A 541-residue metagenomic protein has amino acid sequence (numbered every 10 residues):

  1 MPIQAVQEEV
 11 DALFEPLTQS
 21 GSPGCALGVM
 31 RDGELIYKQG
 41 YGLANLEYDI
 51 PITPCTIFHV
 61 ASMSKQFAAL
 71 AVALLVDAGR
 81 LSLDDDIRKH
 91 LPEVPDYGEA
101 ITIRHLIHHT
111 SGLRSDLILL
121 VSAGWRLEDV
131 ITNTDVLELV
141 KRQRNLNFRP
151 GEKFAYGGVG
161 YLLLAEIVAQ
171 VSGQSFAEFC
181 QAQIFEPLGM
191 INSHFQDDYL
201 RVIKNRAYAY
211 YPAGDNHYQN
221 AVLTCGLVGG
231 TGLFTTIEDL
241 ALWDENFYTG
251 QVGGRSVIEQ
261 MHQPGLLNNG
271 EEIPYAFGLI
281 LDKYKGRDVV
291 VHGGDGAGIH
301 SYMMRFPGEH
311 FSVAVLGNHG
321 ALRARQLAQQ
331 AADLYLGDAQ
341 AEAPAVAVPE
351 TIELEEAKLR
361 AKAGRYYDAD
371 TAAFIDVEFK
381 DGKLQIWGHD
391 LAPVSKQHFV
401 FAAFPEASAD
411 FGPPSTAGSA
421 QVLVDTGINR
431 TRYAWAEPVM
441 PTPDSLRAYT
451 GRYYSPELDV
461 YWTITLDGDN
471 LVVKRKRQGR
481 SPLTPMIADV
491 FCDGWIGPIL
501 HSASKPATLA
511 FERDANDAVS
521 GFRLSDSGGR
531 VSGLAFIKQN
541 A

Functional and structural regions predicted by a protein language model:
P2-V60, S82-D85, E138-N145, Y218 (+1 more regions): Short, conserved catalytic-motif segment at the N-terminal edge
D11-E15, L27, G33, I57-D84 (+3 more regions): Active-site SXXK
G21-G24, A297-H300, T371, L458 (+1 more regions): Short, small/polar residue-rich loop motifs at catalytic or cofactor-binding pockets
E34-G40, N45, G98-Y302, P307: Short, surface-exposed loop or secondary-structure junction motifs that flank catalytic or metal-binding residues
L83-Y97, L188: Short, glycine/proline-biased beta-turn/loop segments that scaffold the active-site neighborhood
V291-H292, Y302-H319, A420-D425, G521-L524: Short, well-ordered beta-strand elements
G298-Q340: Structured C-terminal helix/loop/strand segments within mature extracytoplasmic catalytic/sensor domains
Q329, D333-A541: Peripheral terminal and inter-domain segments
